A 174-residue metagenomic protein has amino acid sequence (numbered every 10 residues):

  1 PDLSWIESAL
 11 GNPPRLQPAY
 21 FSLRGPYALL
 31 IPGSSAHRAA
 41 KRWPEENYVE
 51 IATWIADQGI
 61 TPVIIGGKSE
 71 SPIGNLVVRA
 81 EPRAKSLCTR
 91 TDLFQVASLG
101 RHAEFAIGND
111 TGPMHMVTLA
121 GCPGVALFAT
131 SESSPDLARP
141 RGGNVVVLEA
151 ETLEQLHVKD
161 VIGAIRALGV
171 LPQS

Functional and structural regions predicted by a protein language model:
P1-S174: Catalytic machinery of carbohydrate-active enzymes, primarily nucleotide-sugar-dependent glycosyltransferases
